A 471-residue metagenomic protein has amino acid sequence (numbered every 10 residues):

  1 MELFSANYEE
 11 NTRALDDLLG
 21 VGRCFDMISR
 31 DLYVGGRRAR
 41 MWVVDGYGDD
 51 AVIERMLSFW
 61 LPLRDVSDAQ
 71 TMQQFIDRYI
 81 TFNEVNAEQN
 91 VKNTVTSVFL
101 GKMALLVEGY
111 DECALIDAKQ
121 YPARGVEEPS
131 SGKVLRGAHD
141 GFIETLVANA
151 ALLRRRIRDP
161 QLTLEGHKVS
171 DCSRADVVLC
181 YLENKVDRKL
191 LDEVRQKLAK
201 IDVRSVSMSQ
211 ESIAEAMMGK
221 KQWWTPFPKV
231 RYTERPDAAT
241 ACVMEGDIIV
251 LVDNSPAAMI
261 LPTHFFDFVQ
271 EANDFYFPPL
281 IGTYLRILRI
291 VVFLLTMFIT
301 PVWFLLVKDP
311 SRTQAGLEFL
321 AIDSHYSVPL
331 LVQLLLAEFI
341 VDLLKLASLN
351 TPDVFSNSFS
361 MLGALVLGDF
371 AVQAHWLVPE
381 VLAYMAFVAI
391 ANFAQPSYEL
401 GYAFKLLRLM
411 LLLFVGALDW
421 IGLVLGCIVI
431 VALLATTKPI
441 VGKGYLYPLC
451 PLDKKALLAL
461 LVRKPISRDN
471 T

Functional and structural regions predicted by a protein language model:
M1-V302, L306, P310-T313, L434-T471: Membrane-embedded alpha-helical signal segments
F99, L135, V366, Q373 (+1 more regions): Short glycine/serine/threonine-biased micro-segments
R158, A199, K345, V372 (+1 more regions): Short polybasic/polar patches that bind polyanions
I249-V250, A257, T263-L411: Transmembrane alpha-helical segments that form the functional core of multipass membrane systems
P379-V381, M385-T471: Hydrophobic alpha-helical transmembrane segments of membrane transport and translocation systems, primarily multi-pass
